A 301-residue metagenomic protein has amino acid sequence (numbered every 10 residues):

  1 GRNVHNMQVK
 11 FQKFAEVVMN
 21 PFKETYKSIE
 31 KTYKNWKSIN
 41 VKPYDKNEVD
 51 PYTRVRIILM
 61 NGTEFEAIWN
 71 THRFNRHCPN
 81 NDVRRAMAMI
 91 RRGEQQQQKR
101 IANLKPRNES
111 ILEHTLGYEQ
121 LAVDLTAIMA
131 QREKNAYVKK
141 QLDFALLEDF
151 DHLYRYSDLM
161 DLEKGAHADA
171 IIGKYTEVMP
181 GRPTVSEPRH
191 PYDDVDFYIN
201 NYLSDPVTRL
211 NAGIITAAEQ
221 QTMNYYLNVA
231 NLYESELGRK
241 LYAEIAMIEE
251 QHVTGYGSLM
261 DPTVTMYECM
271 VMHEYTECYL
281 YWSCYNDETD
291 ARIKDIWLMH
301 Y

Functional and structural regions predicted by a protein language model:
N6-Y301: Non-heme di-metal
